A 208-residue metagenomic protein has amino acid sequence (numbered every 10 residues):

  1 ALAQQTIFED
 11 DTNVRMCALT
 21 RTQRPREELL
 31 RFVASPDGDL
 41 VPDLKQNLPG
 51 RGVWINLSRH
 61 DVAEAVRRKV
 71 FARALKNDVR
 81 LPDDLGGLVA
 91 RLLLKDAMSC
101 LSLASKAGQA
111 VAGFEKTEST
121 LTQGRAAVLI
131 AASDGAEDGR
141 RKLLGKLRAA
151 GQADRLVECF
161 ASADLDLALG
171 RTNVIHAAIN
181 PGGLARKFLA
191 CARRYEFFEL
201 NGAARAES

Functional and structural regions predicted by a protein language model:
A1, M16-L19, R125, R141-D154: Short helix-coil boundary/hinge micro-motifs
A1-R73, N77: N-terminal cysteine/histidine-rich coordination modules
I7, F188-S208: Short, charged, intrinsically disordered terminal tails
N13, G52, R67, L93 (+8 more regions): Helical mechanochemical/support elements of P-loop NTPase systems and associated helical scaffolds
R24, H60-V62, D134-E137, A163-D164 (+1 more regions): Conserved nucleotide-binding/hydrolysis micro-motifs of P-loop NTPases
H60-G139: Extended interfacial segments that mediate partner engagement and assembly in macromolecular machines
S105, F114-E115, S119, L144-F160: Positively charged, polar, low-complexity stretches
G151-R194: Short basic, glycine-rich beta-strand/loop surfaces that mediate nucleic-acid
